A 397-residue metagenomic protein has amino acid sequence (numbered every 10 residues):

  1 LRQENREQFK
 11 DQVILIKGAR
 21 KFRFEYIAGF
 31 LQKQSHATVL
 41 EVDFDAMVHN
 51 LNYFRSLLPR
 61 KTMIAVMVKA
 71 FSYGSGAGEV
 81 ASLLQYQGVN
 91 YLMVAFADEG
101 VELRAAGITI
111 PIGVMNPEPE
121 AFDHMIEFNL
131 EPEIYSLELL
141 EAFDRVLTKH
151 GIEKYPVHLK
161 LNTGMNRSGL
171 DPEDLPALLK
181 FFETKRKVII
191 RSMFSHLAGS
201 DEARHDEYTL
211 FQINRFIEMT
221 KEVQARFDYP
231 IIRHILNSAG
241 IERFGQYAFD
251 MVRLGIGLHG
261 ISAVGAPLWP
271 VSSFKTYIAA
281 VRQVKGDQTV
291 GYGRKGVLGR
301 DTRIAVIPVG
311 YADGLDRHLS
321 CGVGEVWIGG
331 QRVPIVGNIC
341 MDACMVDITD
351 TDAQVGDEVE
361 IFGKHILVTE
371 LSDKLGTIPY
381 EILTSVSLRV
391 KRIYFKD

Functional and structural regions predicted by a protein language model:
L1-H49, A97: ATP-dependent carboxylate-amine ligase
R6-K10, I126-E127, Q246-Y247: Flexible, charged surface loops at secondary-structure boundaries
E7-K10, L51-T62, I152: Glycine-rich phosphate/diphosphate-binding loops that line cofactor/substrate pockets in enzymes
Q8, F30-K33, A81-L83, L130 (+4 more regions): Short, solvent-exposed amphipathic alpha-helical segments in soluble enzyme and RNA/protein-processing domains
V13, Y91, M251: Short, Asp-centered acidic motifs that coordinate Mg2+ and/or phosphate in catalytic or ligand-binding sites
V13-L15, A19-R23, N162-M165, S238 (+1 more regions): Short glycine-rich anion-binding loops that position phosphate/pyrophosphate groups of nucleotides and phosphorylated
V39-H49, T62-I232, A248: Active-site-proximal beta-alpha core segment in soluble small-molecule metabolic enzymes
E41-D43, V48-S56, M63-V66, E99 (+4 more regions): Active-site anion/phosphate-binding pocket segments in diverse small-molecule metabolic enzymes
